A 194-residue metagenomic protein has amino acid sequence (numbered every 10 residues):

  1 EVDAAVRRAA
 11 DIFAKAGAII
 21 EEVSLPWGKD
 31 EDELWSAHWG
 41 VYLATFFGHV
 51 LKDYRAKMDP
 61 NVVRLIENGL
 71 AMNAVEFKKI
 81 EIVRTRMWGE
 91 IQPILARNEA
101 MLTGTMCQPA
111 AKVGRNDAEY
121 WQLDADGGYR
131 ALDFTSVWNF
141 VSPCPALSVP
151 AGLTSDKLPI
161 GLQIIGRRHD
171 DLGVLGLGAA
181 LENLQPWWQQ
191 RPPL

Functional and structural regions predicted by a protein language model:
E1-S24, F47-D53, F77-N98: Acyltransferase
D3, R7-I19, N68-K78, G89 (+1 more regions): Structural helix-boundary/capping segments
A18-W35, I66-N68: Short connector loops at secondary-structure junctions
E33, H49, K79, A110-L132: Short, surface-exposed loop/helix-turn segments at secondary-structure junctions that function as lids/hinges flanking
L34-G40, D117-E119, L162-I164: Short low-complexity, flexible loop/linker segments enriched in glycine and/or proline with clustered acidic
H38-Q92, M106-Q108, S148-P159: Short helix-loop capping/hinge segments that flank enzyme active sites or metal/cofactor-binding pockets
Q92-P93, A125-V149: Small-aliphatic-rich amphipathic alpha-helix that forms the alpha element of a beta-alpha
